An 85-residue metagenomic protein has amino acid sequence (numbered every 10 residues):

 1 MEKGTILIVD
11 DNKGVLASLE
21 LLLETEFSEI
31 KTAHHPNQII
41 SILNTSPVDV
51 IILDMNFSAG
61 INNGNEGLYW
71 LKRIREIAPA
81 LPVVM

Functional and structural regions predicted by a protein language model:
M1-L7, K13, E20, N37: Non-catalytic signal-transmission and effector/linker regions of two-component phosphorelay proteins
T5, E29, P47-D49, P82: Structural signature of beta-strand start/N-cap positions in the alpha/beta core of ABC transporter nucleotide-binding
I8, T32, M85: Conserved SAM-binding loop
K13-T32: Two-component/phosphorelay signaling modules centered on CheY-like receiver
K31-V50, D54, S58-A59: Acidic, metal-coordinating helix/loop segments flanking the phosphotransfer/catalytic sites of two-component signaling
D54-K72: Conserved phosphotransfer microenvironments
L71-R75, A80-M85: A short, hydrophobic beta-strand element within the central beta-sheet of small alpha/beta folds
